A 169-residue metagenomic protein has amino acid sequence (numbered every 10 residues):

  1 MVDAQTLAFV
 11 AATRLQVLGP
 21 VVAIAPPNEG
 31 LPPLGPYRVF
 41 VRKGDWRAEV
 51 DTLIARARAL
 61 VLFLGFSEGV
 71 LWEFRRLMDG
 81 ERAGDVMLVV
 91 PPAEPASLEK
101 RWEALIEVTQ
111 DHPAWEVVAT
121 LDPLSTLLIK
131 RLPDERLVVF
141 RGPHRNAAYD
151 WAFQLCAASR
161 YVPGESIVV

Functional and structural regions predicted by a protein language model:
M1, G30, L60-V70, A93-A96: Short acidic, S/G/P-rich loop/turn micro-motifs used as interaction or catalytic elements
M1-T52, R56-A57: Conserved N-terminal substructure of TIR/SEFIR domains
A11-T13, V50-D51, F74-M78, I106: Short amphipathic alpha-helical segments and helix-helix/interface helices
A25-P27, V90-P92, L121: Residues at the C-termini of beta-strands that transition into short coil/loop
A55-V61, G84-V86: Short, surface-exposed connector motifs at secondary-structure boundaries
F66-P95, R101: Amphipathic helical hotspot of TIR/SEFIR-family domains
E99-V169: C-terminal interaction surface of TIR/SEFIR-family domains
